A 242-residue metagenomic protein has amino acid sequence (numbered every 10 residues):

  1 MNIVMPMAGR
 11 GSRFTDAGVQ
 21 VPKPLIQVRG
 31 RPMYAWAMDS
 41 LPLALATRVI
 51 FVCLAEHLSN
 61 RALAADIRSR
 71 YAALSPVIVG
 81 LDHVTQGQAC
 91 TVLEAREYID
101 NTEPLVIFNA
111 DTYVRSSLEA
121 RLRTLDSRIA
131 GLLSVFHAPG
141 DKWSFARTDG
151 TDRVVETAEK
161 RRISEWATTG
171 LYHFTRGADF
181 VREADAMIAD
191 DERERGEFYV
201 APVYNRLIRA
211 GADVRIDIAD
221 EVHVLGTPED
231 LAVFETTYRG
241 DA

Functional and structural regions predicted by a protein language model:
M1-I3, A167-A242: Conserved alpha/beta core of the MobA/IspD/sugar-nucleotide pyrophosphorylase nucleotidyltransferase superfamily
N2-M5, R13-T15, Q27, R31-P104: Conserved N-terminal catalytic core of the sugar/cofactor nucleotidyltransferase
M7, C53, N109, V135-F136: Short beta-strand/turn micro-motifs composed of small residues that flank or help shape donor/cofactor-binding pockets
V19-P24: Short alpha-helical oligomerization interface
L25, F145-T148, I216: A structural signal for short hydrophobic beta-strand segments in well-ordered beta-sheet cores
Y34, A95, D111, A146 (+1 more regions): Residue-level signal for inorganic ion chemistry
T102-Y113: Short beta-strand-to-loop acidic/aromatic patch adjacent to the donor-nucleotide binding site
V114-D191: Conserved core of the sugar-phosphate nucleotidyltransferase
